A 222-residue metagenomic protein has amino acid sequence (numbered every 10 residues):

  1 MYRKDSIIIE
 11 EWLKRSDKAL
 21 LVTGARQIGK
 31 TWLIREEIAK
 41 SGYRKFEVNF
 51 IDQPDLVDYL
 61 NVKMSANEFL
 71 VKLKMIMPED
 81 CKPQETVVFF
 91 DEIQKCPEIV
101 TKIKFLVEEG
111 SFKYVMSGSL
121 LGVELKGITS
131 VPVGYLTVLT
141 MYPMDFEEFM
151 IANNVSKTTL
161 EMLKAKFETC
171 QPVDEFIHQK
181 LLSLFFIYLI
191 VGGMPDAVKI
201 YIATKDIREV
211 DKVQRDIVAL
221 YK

Functional and structural regions predicted by a protein language model:
M1-R15: Pre-Walker A adenine-sensing motif
V22: Hydrophobic anchor at the beta1->P-loop junction of P-loop NTPases
K30: Conserved lysine of the Walker
L33, E37: Hydrophobic positions on the alpha1 helix immediately C-terminal to the Walker A/P-loop
D52-P83: Short glycine-rich substrate-engagement loop in P-loop NTPases that contacts/grips substrate
F105, G122-V138, M150-V155: Short regulatory helix/loop adjacent to the ATP-binding pocket of P-loop NTPases
K113-S119, T140, F149: Structural recognition of the conserved hydrophobic beta-strand(s) that form the central parallel beta-sheet of P-loop
N154-K222: Interdomain hinge/linker elements that couple catalytic modules in large macromolecular machines
